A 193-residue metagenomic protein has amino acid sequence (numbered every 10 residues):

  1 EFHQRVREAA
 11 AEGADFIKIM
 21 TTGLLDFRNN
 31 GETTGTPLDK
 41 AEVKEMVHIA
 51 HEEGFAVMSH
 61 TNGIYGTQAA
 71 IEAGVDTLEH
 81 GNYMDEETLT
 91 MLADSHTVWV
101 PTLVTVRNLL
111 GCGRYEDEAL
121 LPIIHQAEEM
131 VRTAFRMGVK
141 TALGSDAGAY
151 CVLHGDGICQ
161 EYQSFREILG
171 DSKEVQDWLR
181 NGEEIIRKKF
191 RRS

Functional and structural regions predicted by a protein language model:
E1-D117: Metal-coordinating catalytic core of metallo-dependent amide/deamination hydrolases
T33-E42, L121-E128, G157-E161: Charged helix-capping and loop-helix junction motifs
E52, Y115, H125-S193: His/Asp/Glu-enriched, well-ordered alpha-helical/loop segment that forms or immediately abuts the divalent-metal
